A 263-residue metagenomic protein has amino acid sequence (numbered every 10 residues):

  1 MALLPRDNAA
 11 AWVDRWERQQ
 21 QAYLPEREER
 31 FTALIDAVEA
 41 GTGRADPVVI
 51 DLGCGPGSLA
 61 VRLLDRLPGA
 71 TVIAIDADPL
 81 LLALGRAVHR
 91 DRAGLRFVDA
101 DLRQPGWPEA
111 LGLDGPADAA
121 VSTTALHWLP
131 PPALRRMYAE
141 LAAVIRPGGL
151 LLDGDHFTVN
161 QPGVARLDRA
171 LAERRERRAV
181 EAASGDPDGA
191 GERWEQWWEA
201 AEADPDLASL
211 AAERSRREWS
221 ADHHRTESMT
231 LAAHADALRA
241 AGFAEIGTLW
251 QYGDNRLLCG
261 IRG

Functional and structural regions predicted by a protein language model:
M1-A45, S58-R62: Conserved class I S-adenosyl-L-methionine
A45-G55: Conserved class I S-adenosyl-L-methionine
I50, S58-G106: Class I SAM-dependent methyltransferase SAM/SAH-binding core
V121: A conserved beta-strand element that flanks and buttresses the S-adenosyl-L-methionine
R135-P147: A short glycine-rich, Lys/Arg-flanked "PGG" loop and its adjoining helix->strand segment in the class I
L152-A182, A190: Conserved class I S-adenosyl-L-methionine
T226-A241: Short alpha-helix
A241-G263: Core SAM-dependent methyltransferase catalytic element
